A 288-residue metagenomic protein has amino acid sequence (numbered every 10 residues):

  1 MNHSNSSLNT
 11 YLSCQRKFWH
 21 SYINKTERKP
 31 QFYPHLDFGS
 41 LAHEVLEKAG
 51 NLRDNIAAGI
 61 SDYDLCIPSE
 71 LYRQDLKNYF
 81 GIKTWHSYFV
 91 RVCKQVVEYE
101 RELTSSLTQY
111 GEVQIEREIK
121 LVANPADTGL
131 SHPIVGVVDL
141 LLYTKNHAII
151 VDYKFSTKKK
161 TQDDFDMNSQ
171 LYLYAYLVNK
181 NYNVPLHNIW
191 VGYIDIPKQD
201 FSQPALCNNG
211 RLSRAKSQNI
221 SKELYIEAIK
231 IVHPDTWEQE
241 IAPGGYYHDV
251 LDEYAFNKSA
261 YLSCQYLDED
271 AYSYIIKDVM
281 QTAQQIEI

Functional and structural regions predicted by a protein language model:
L8-D54: Nuclease catalytic cores
W19-H20, R28, K158-K160, Q199-Q203: Short catalytic/ligand-binding loop motif for oxyanion handling, primarily in non-cytosolic enzymes, centered on
P34, F38, Y88, Q170: Hydrophobic (often cysteine-bearing) scaffold residues that line and stabilize catalytic clefts of nucleotide/cofactor
V45-E118, V122-P125: A non-catalytic, helix-rich entry segment at domain boundaries
E116-L171, N179-N181: Non-catalytic protein-protein interaction segments used by genome-maintenance enzymes to assemble and couple activities
Y174: Active-site-proximal acidic secondary-structure segment that organizes catalysis
N179-I288: Metal-dependent nuclease catalytic regions and adjoining charged, substrate-binding loops involved in nucleic-acid end
